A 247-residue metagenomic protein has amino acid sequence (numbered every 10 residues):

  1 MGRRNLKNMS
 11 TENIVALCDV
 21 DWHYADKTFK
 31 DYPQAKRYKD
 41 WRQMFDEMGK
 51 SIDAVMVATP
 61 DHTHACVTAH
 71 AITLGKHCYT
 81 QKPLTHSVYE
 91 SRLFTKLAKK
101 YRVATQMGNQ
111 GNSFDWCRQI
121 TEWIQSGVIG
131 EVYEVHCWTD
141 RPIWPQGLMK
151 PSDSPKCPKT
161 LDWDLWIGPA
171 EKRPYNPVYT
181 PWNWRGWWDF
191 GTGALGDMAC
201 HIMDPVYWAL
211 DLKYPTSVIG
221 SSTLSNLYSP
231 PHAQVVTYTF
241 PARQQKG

Functional and structural regions predicted by a protein language model:
M1-T80, T85, Y89-A104: N-terminal glycine-/serine-/threonine-rich beta1-alpha1-beta2 phosphate-ribose binding loop of Rossmann-like
A16-C18, M56, Y133-H136, I167 (+1 more regions): Residues embedded in well-ordered beta-strands within globular domains across many folds
P60-D61, L84, N109-G111, T139 (+3 more regions): Short, flexible loop/turn elements at secondary-structure junctions
A65, A69, R92, F114-R118 (+2 more regions): A structural signal for well-ordered alpha-helical segments within the folded catalytic domains of diverse enzymes
H77-Y79, T85-L165: A contiguous active-site-proximal alpha/beta segment in oxidoreductase catalytic domains
L97-V103, S126-G130, L210-Y214, F240-G247: Secondary-structure transition/capping motifs at alpha-helix termini and the adjoining loop/turn into the next element
D164-K246: Rossmann-like dinucleotide-binding domain that binds NAD(P)(H)
